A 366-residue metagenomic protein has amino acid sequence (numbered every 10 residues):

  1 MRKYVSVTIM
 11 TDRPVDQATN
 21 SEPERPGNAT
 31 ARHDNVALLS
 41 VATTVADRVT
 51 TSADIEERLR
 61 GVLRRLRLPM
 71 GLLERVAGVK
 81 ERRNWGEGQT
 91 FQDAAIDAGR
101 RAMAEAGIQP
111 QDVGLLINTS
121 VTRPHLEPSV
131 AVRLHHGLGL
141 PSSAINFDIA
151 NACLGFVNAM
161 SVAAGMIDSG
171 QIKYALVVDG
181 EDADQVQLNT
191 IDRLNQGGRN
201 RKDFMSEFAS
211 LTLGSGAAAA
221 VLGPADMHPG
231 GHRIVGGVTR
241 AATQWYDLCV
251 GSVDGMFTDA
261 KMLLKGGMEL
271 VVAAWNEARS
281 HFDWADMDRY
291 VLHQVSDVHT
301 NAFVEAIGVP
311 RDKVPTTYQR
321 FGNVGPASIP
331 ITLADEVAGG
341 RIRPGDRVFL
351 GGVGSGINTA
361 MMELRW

Functional and structural regions predicted by a protein language model:
Y4, T8-G88, Q196-K265, E269 (+2 more regions): Condensing-enzyme catalytic core mediating Claisen C-C bond formation in acyl metabolism
L39-A42, T119, A150, A175-E181 (+2 more regions): Short beta-strand segments
I55, R60-G61, S129-P141, A164-S169 (+2 more regions): A glycine- and small-aliphatic-rich helix-loop capping segment at beta-alpha/alpha-beta transitions that lines
R67-P69, F91-A106, G266-H281, I329-E336: Short, well-ordered amphipathic alpha-helical segments that serve as non-catalytic structural scaffolds within diverse
K80, D112-L115, L138-I149, G198-M205 (+2 more regions): Glycine/charged-rich beta-loop-alpha catalytic/anionic-binding loops adjacent to active sites
I96-G99, T122-P124, H135-H136, P141-S143 (+4 more regions): Claisen-condensing/thiolase-fold acyl-transfer catalytic domains that form or cleave C-C bonds in fatty acid
D112-T119, A285-H293: Short glycine-rich phosphate-binding loop at a beta-alpha junction
Q171-T190, A242-Y246: Acyl-CoA/ACP chain-elongation machinery
